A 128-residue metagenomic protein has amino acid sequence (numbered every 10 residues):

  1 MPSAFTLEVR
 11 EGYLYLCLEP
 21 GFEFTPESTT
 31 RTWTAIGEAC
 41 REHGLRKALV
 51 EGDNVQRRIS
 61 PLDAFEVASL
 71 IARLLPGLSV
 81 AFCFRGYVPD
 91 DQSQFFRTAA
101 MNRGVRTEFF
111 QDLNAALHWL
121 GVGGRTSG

Functional and structural regions predicted by a protein language model:
M1-G128: Amphipathic, Lys/Arg-enriched alpha-helical "gate/interface" segment within cytosolic domains that mediates
